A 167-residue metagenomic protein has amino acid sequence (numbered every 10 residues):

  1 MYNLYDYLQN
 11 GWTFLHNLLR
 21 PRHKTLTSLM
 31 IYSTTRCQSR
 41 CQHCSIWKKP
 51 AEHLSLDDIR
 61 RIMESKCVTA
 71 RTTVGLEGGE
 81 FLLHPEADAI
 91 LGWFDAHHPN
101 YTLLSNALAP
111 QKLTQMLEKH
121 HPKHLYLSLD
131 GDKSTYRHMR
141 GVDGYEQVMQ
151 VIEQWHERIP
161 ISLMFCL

Functional and structural regions predicted by a protein language model:
M1-K48, C67: N-terminal pre-core extensions flanking Radical SAM catalytic domains
T35-C37, E80, A107: Short glycine-rich, polar/acidic loop-and-turn segments at beta strand-coil junctions
K49-P50, E80: Short, acidic/glycine-rich phosphate-metal binding loop used to engage nucleotide
L56-E77, H84-L167: Radical SAM/AdoMet-radical enzyme domain recognition
